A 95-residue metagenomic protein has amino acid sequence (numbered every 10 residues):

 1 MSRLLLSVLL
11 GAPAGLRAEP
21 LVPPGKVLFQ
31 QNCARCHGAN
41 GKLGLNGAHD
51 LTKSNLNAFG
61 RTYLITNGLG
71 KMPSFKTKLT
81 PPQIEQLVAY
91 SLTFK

Functional and structural regions predicted by a protein language model:
R3-P13: Bacterial N-terminal signal peptides
A14-A18: Sec/Tat signal peptide C-region and signal peptidase I cleavage site
V22-Q30, G38-T66: Gly/Gly-Pro-rich "capping" loops immediately C-terminal to redox-active cysteine motifs in periplasmic/lumenal
R35: Short, cysteine/histidine-rich loop/knuckle motifs that typically chelate Zn2+
G60-K78: Short Fe-S-cluster ligation motifs
I65, T77-K95: C-terminal capping alpha-helices of c-type cytochrome domains
